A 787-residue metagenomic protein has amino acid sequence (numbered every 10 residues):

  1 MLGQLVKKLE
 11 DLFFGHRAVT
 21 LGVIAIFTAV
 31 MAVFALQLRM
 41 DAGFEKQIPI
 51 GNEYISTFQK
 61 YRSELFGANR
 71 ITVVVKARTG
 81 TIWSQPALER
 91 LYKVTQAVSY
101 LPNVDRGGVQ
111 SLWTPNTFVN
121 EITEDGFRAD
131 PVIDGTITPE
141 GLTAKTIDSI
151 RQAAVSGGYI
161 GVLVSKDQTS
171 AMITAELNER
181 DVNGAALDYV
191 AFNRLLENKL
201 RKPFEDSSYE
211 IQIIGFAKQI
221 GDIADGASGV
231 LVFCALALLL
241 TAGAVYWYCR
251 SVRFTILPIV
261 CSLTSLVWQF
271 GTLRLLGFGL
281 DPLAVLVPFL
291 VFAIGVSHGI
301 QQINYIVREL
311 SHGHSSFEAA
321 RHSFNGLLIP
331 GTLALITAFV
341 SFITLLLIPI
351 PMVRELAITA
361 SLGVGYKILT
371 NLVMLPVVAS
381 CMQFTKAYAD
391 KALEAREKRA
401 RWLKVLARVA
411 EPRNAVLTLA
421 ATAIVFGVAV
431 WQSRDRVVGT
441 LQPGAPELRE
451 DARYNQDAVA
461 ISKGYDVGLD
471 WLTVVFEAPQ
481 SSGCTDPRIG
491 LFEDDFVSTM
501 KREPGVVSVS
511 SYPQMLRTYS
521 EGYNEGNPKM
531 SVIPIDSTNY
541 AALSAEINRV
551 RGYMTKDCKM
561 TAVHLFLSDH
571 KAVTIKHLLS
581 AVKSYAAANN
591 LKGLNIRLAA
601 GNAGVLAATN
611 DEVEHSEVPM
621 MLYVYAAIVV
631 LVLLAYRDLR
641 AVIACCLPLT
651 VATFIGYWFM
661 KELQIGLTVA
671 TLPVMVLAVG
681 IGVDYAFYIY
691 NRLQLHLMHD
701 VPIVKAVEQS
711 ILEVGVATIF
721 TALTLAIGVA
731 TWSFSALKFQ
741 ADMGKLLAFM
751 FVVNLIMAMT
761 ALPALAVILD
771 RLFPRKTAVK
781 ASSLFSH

Functional and structural regions predicted by a protein language model:
M1-A42, V377, C381, K391-P443 (+2 more regions): Signature of alpha-helical transmembrane segments and their immediate interfacial
E89, P139-V252, D494, Y540-Y625: Extracytoplasmic
D225-L280, L347-P351, P619-Q664, F734: Interfacial segments of transmembrane alpha-helices in multi-pass membrane proteins
A244, T332-M374, A379-S380, V629-L633 (+5 more regions): Hydrophobic, glycine/alanine-rich multi-pass transmembrane helices and their short helix-loop junctions in large
F254-Q302, R640-Y690, A730, M757-T760 (+1 more regions): Hydrophobic transmembrane alpha-helices and their membrane-interface caps in long multi-pass transport proteins
L290-S311, G331-A338, V373, L677-H696 (+4 more regions): Short helical (or helix-break) motifs at transmembrane helix termini and adjacent helical loops in multi-pass membrane
E309-I336, H696-F720: Helix-loop junctions and hydrophobic alpha-helical segments within the transmembrane domains of large membrane
V409, R413-N539: Juxtamembrane segments of multi-pass membrane proteins
